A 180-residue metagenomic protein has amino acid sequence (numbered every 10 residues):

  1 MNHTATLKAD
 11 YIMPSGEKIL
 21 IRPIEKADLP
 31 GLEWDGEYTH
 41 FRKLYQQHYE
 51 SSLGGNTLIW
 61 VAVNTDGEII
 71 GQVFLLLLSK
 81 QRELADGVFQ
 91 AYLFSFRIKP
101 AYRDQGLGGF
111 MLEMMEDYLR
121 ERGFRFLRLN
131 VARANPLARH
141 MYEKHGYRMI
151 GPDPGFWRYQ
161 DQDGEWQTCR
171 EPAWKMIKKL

Functional and structural regions predicted by a protein language model:
T4, G16, S95, G109-L112 (+2 more regions): Secondary-structure boundary/capping motif
A5-E17, P23-A101, L112-E113, Y118 (+1 more regions): Acetyl-CoA-dependent GNAT
D10, R125, A132-P136, E143-G151 (+1 more regions): C-terminal "cap" of GNAT-fold acetyltransferases
H48-A62, L119-Y142: Generic detector of contiguous secondary-structure segments
G54, F89-Q90, G123, T168-P172: Residue-level preference for beta-strand/loop junctions
L58-V61, G67-L75, L137-P154: Conserved long hydrophobic alpha-helices within structured protein cores
K99-E113, R120-R122, R133-H140, K144-H145: Conserved glycine-rich acetyl-CoA-binding loop
